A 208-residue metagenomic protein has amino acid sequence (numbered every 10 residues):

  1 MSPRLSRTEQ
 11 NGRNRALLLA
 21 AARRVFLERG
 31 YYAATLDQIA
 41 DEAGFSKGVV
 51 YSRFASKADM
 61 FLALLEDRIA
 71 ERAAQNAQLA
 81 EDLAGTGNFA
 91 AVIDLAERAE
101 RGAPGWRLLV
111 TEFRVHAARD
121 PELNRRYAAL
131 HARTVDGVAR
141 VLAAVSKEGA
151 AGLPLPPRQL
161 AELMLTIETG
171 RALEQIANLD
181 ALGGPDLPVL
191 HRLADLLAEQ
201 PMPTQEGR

Functional and structural regions predicted by a protein language model:
M1-R29, A33-F45, A58-D59: Basic, helix-initiating cap at the start of DNA-binding domains
N11, L19, L65, I69 (+3 more regions): Amphipathic, non-transmembrane alpha-helical scaffold segments
F26, T35-L36, K47, K57 (+3 more regions): Amphipathic alpha-helical segments enriched in hydrophobic/aromatic and basic residues that form the DNA-contacting
A63, A74-W106, L153, P157-M164: Hydrophobic alpha-helical connector segments
A73, R101-L108, P121-E148, Q159 (+1 more regions): Amphipathic alpha-helical packing segments from all-alpha helical-bundle domains
D94-R101, L108-R119, R192-L197: Helix-loop "lid/cap" segments that line or gate small-molecule binding pockets
N124-R125, S146-R208: Hydrophobic/aromatic-rich alpha-helical bundle segments in the mid-to-C-terminal region
